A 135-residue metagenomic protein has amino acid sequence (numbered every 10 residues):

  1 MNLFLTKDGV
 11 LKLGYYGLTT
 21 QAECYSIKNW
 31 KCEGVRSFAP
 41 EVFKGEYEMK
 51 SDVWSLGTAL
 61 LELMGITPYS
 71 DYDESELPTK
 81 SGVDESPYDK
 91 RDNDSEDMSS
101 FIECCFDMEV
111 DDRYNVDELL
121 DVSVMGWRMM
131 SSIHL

Functional and structural regions predicted by a protein language model:
K28-E41: Conserved activation segment of eukaryotic-like protein kinases, specifically the C-terminal portion of the activation
K44-M49: Activation segment
D52: Conserved catalytic-loop aspartate of Hanks-type protein kinases
L63-M64: Hydrophobic anchor on a C-lobe helix of Hanks-type protein kinase catalytic domains
N93-F106: Conserved C-terminal C-lobe helix
D107-S132: Terminal C-lobe "cap" of eukaryotic-type protein kinase domains
